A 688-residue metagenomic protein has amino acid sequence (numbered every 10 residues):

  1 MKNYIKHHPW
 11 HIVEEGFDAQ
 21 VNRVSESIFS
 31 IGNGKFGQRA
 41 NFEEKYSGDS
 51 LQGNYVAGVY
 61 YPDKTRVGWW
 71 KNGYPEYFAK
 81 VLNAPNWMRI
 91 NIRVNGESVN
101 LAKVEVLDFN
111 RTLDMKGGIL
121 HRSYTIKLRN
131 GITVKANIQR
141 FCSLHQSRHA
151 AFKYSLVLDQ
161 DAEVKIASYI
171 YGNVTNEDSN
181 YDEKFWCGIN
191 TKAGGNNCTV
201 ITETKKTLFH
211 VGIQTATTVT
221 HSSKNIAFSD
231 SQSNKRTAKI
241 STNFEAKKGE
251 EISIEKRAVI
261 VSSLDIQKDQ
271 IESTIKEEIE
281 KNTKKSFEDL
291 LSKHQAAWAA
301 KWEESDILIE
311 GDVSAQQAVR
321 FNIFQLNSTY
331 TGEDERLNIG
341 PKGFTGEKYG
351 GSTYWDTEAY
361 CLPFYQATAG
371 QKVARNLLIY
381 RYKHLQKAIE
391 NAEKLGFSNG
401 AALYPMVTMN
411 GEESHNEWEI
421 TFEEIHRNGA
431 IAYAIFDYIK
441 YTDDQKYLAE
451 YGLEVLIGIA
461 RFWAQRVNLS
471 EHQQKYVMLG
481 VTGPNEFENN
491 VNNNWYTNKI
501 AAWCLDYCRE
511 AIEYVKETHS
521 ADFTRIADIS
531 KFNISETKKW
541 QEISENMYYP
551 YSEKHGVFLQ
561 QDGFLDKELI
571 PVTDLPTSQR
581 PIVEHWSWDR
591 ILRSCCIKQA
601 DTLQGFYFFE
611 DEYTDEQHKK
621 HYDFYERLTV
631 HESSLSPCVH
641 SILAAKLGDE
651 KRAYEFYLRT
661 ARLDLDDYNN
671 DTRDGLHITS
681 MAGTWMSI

Functional and structural regions predicted by a protein language model:
K2-V319: Beta-sandwich/jelly-roll carbohydrate-recognition scaffolds of carbohydrate-active enzymes
R23-V56, Y60, Y360, N410-G411 (+3 more regions): C-terminal capping/lid segments that line or modulate ligand- or cofactor-binding pockets
E76-R129, K135, D615, K619 (+2 more regions): Non-catalytic C-terminal accessory modules of carbohydrate-active enzymes
R89, S98-V104, D312-R320, E358-L403: Carboxylate/His-rich catalytic cores and anion/metal-binding grooves
E303-L308, Q325-S328, A359-Q371, E419 (+7 more regions): Well-ordered alpha-helical scaffold segments within catalytic/enzyme domains
Y330-T345, Q371-Y433, I439, K446-E450 (+4 more regions): Helix-terminus loop motifs that line ligand-binding clefts
T345-T353, A402-E450, R461-W540, E545: The feature captures the catalytic groove of carbohydrate-active enzymes
T353-A359, P363-Y382, E513, I526-R673: Active-site core of glycosidic bond-cleaving carbohydrate-active enzymes
